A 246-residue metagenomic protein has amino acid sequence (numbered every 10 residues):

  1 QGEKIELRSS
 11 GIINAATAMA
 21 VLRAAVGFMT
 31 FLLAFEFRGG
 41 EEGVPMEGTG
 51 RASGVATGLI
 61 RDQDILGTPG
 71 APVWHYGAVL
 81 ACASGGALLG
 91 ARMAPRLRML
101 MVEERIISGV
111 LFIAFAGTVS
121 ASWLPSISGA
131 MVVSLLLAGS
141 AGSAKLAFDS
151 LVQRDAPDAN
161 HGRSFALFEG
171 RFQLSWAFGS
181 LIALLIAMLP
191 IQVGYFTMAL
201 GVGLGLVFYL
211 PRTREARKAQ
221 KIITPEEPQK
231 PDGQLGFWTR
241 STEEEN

Functional and structural regions predicted by a protein language model:
Q1-A24, E226-E245: Juxtamembrane intracellular "pre-TM" segments in multi-pass secondary transporters
K4-L89: A single, central transmembrane helix in multi-pass transporters
L33, S143-A156: Intracellular juxtamembrane helix-capping segments at the cytosolic ends of symmetry-related transmembrane helices
V73, E104, D158-F168: Loop-to-transmembrane helix entry/capping segments in MFS-fold secondary transporters and related SLC/MFSD carriers
L88-E103, A187: Helix-to-loop junctions at the C-terminal end of transmembrane segments in multipass secondary transporters
R105-V119, A199: Structural signature of the two symmetry-related core transmembrane helices
S120-S134: Helix-loop junctions at membrane interfaces in 12-TM secondary transporters
A121, F196-T239, E245: Multi-pass alpha-helical transporter architecture, strongest for 12-TM Major Facilitator/SLC carriers used
